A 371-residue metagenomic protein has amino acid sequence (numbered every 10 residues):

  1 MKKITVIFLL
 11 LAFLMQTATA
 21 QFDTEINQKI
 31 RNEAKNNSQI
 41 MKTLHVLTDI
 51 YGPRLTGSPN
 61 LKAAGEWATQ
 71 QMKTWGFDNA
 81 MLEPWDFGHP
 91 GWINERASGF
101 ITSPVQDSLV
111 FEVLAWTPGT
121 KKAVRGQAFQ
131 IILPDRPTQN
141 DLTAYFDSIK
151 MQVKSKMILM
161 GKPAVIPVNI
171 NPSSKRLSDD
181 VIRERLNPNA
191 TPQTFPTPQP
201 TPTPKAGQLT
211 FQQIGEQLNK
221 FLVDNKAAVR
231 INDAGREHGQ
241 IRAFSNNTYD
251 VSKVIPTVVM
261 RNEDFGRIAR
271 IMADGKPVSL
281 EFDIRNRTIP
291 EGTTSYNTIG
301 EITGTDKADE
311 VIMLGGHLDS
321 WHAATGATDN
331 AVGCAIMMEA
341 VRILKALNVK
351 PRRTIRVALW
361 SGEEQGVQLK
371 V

Functional and structural regions predicted by a protein language model:
M1-I4, Q21: Positively charged n-region of N-terminal signal peptides that target proteins for export
I7-Q16: Bacterial N-terminal signal peptides
F22-D23, H45, D49-P196: Noncatalytic luminal/extracellular "stalk/propeptide" segments of secretory-pathway proteins
T24-I26, Q106, T117-A144, N246-A327 (+1 more regions): Soluble metallo-hydrolase cores and metallopeptidase-like ectodomains found primarily in the secretory/periplasmic
T24-N27, M41-L44, T48, G52 (+10 more regions): Extracytoplasmic/secreted envelope proteins and their assembly/folding machinery, especially bacterial periplasmic
T24-S58, E237, R242-Y249, D319: N-terminal capping segment at the start of a domain
P172-P188, I231-R261, E291-G292: Surface-exposed loop and adjacent secondary-structure segments within mature catalytic domains
Q217, S320-V371: Acidic/histidine-rich catalytic neighborhood of metal-dependent amide-processing enzymes
